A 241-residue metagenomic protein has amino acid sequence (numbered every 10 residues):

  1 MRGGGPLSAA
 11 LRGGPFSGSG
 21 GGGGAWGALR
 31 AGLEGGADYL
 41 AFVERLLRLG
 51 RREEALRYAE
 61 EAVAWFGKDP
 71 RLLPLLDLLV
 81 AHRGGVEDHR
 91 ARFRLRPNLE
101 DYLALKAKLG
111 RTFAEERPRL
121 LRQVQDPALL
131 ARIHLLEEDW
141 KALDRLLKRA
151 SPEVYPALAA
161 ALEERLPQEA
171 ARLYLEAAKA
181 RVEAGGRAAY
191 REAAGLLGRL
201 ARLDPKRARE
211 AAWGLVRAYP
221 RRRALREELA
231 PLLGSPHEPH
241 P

Functional and structural regions predicted by a protein language model:
M1-P241: Eukaryote-biased, non-catalytic alpha-solenoid scaffold regions
